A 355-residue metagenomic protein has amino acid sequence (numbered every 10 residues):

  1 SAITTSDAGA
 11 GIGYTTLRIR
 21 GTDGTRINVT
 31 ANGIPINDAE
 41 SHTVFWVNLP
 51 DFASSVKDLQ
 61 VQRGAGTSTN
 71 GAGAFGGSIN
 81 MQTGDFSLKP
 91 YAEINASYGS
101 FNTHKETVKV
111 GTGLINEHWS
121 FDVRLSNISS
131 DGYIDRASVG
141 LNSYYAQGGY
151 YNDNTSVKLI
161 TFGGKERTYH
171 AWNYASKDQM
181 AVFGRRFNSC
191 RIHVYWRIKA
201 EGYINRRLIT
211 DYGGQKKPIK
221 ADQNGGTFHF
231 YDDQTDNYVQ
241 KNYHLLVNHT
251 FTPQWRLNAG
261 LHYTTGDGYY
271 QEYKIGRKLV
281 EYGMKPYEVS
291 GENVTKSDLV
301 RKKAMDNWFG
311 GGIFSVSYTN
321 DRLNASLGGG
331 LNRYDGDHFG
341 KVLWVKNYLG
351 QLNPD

Functional and structural regions predicted by a protein language model:
S1-P35, D51, K57: Extracytoplasmic beta-strand/coil segments of soluble accessory domains associated with Gram-negative outer-membrane
T15, G77, P90-A92, H104-V108 (+3 more regions): Hydrophobic, lipid-facing positions within transmembrane beta-strands of outer-membrane proteins
G24, I36, G84, G99-F101 (+7 more regions): Structural signature of outer-membrane beta-barrel domains
P35-R63, Q82, Q179-A181, R185-S189: Short acidic/polar hinge/loop motifs at secondary-structure boundaries that mediate gating or recognition
D51-N95, K105: A beta-strand signature from Gram-negative outer-membrane beta-barrel systems, especially the internal plug domain
Y98-S129, I134-N173, V182-E201, Y243-P253: Transmembrane beta-barrel wall of Gram-negative outer-membrane proteins
S156-L246, Y270-K302: Acidic/polar loop-and-plug regions of large Gram-negative outer-membrane beta-barrel proteins
Y238-D355: Face-selective signature of the C-terminal outer-membrane beta-barrel domain
